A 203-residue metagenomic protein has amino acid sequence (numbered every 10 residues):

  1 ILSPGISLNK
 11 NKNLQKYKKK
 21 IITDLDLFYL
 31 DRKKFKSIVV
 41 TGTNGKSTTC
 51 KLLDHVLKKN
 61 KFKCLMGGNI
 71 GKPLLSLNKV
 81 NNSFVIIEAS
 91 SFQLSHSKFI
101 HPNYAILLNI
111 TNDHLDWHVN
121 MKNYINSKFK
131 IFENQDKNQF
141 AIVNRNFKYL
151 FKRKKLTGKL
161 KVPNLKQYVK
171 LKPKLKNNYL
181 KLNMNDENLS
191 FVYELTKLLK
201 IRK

Functional and structural regions predicted by a protein language model:
P4-A141, R145, Y149-L156: Phosphate-binding loop of NTP-binding sites
H118-I125, F129, K155-K203: Adenine nucleotide phosphate-binding catalytic loops in nucleotide-utilizing enzymes
